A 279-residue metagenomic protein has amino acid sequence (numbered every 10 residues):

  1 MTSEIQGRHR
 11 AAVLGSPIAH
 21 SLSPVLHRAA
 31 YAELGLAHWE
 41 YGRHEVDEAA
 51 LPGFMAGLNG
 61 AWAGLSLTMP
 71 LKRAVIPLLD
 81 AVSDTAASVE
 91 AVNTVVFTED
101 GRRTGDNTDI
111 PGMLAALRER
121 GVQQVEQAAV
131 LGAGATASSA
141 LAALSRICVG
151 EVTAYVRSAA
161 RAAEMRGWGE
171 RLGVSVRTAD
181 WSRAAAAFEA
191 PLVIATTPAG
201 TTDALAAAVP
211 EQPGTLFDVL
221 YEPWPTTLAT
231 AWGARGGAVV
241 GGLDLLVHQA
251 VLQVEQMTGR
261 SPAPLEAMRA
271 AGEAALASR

Functional and structural regions predicted by a protein language model:
T2-R120, P223: Phosphate/diphosphate ligand-binding glycine-rich loop within oxidoreductases
E4-I5, V122-Q124, R146-C148, A207-G214: Short, conserved loop/helix-junction motifs that constitute active-site signature segments in enzyme catalytic cores
G15, N107-I110, L117-R146, V156-R157: Glycine-rich adenosine-cofactor-binding loop
A74, A159-M165, A204, W224-T227: Short, charged/polar "capping" segments at the starts of alpha-helices and the immediately preceding loops
V149-L172: NAD(P)-binding Rossmann-fold cofactor-contacting core
E170-V240: Rossmann-like adenosine-cofactor binding region
V219-R279: Adenosine-phosphate binding glycine-rich loop
